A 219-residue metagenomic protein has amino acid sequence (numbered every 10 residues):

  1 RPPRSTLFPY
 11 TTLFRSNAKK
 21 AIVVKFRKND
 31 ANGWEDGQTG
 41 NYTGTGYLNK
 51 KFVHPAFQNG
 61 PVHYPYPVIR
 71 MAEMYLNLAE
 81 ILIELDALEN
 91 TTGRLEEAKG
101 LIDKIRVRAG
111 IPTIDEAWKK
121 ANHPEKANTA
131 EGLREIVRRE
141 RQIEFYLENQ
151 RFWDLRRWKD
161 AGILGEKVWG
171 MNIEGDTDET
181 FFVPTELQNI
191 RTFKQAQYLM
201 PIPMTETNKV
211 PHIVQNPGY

Functional and structural regions predicted by a protein language model:
R1, P9-Y219: Acidic/polar-rich alpha-helix caps and helix-coil junctions
S5: Extracellular glycan-interaction surfaces
